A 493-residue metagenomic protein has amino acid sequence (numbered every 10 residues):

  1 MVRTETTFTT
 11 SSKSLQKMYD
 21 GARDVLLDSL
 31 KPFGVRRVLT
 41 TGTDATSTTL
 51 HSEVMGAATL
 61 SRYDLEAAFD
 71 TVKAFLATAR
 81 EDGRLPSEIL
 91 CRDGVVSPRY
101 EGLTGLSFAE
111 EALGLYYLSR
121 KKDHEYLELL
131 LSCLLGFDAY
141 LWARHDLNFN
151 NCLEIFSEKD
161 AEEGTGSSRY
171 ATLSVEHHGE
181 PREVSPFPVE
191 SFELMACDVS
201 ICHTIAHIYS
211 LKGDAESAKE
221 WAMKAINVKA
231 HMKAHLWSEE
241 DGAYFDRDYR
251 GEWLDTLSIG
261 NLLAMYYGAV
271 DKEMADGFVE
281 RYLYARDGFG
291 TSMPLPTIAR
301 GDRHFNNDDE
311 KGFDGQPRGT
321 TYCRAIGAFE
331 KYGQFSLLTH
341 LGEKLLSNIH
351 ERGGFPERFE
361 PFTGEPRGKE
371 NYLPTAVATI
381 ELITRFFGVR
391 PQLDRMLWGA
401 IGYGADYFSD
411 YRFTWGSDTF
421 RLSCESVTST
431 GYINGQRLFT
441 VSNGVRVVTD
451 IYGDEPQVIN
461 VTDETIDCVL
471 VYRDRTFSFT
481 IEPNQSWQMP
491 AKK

Functional and structural regions predicted by a protein language model:
M1-S47, H124-Y126, L131, L135-W142 (+4 more regions): Acidic/polar, glycine-enriched structural segments that form the non-catalytic walls/loops of the carbohydrate-binding
R3-S47, D70-P98, L147-V189, A230-P317 (+4 more regions): Extended glycan-interaction surfaces of carbohydrate-active proteins
T6-Q16, L60-V72, L115-L135, Y209-I226 (+3 more regions): Structural helix-adjacent loops and short alpha-helical linkers that scaffold large soluble proteins
T46-V72, A77-G164, M195, L254-D255 (+4 more regions): Aromatic-rich carbohydrate-recognition surfaces in CAZymes
T48-T49, P98-L118, A243-R281, K311-R421 (+1 more regions): C-terminal capping/lid segments that line or modulate ligand- or cofactor-binding pockets
F192-H235: Active-site neighborhood of glycoside hydrolase catalytic domains
N227, E239, E330, Q334-L337 (+1 more regions): Beta-rich accessory regions
